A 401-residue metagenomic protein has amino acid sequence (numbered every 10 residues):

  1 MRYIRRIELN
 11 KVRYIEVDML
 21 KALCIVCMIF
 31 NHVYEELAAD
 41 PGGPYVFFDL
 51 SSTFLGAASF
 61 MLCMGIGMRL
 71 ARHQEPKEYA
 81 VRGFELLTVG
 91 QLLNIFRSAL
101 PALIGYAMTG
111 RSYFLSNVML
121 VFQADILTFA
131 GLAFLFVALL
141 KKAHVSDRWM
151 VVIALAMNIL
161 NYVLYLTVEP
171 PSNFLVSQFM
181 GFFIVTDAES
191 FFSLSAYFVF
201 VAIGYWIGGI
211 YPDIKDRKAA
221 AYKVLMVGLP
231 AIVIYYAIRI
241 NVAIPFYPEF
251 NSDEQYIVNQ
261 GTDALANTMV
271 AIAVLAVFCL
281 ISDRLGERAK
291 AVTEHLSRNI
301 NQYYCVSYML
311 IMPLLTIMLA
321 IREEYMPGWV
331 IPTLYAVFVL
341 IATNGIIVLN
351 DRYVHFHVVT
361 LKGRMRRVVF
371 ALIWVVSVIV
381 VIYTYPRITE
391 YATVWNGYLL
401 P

Functional and structural regions predicted by a protein language model:
M1-P401: Alpha-helical transmembrane segments and their immediate juxtamembrane cytosolic regions
